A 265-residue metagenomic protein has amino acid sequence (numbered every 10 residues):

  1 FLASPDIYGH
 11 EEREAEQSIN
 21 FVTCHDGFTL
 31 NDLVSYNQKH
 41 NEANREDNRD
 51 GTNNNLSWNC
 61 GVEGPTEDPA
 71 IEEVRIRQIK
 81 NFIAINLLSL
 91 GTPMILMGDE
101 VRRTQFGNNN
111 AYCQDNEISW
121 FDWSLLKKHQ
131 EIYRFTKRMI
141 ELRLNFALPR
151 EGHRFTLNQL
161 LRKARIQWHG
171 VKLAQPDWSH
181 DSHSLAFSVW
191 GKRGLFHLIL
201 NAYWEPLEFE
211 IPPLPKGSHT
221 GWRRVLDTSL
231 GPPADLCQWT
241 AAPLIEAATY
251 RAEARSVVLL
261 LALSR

Functional and structural regions predicted by a protein language model:
F1-A15, F21, R102-E141, A147 (+1 more regions): Active-site-proximal helices and loops of the catalytic beta/alpha 8
F1-M97, N110-Q114, A147-R150, L161-A164 (+2 more regions): Conserved alpha/beta catalytic core and glycan-binding cleft of carbohydrate-active enzymes
R13-A15, D177-H183, W190-K192, Y203 (+1 more regions): A short catalytic or substrate-binding loop motif that flags glycine-/basic-rich loops and adjacent residues that bind
F28-N31, R102-F106, E205-L207, P232: Flexible loop/turn segments at secondary-structure boundaries
I79-G107, E131-F196: Glycan-recognition and catalytic regions of carbohydrate-active enzymes
F121, M139-I140, E205-A241: C-terminal accessory region downstream of the catalytic core in glycan-modifying enzymes
W239-R265: C-terminal beta-strand-rich structural cap/linker in extracellular carbohydrate-active enzymes
